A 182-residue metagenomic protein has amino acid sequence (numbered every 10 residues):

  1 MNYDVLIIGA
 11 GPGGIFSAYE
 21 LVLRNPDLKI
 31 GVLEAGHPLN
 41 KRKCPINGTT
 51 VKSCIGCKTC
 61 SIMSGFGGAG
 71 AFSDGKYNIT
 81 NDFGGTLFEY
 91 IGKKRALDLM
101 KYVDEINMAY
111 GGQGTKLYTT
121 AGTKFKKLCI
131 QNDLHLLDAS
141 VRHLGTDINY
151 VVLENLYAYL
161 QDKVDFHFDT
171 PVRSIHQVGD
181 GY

Functional and structural regions predicted by a protein language model:
M1-G13, G31-L33: Beta1/beta-strand and adjacent pyrophosphate-binding region of the FAD-binding site in flavoprotein oxidoreductases
I7-G9, S17, G75, L156: Conserved structural-core and active-site-/substrate-pathway-adjacent residues in large, well-folded domains of enzymes
A18, V22-L23: Gly/Ala-rich phosphate-binding loop of Rossmann-like dinucleotide-binding domains, activating on the conserved
D27-E34, L39: Short beta-strand "acidic-cap" motif of Rossmann-like dinucleotide-binding folds
I30, F166-F168: Generic structural signal for residues in well-ordered beta-strands
P38-R42, I46-K163: Conserved N-terminal/central alpha/beta ligand/cofactor-binding core
Y77, G181-Y182: Hydrophobic residues embedded in beta-strands of well-ordered beta-sheets
L144, F168-G181: A conserved short coil-to-beta-strand element within the FAD-binding core of flavoproteins
